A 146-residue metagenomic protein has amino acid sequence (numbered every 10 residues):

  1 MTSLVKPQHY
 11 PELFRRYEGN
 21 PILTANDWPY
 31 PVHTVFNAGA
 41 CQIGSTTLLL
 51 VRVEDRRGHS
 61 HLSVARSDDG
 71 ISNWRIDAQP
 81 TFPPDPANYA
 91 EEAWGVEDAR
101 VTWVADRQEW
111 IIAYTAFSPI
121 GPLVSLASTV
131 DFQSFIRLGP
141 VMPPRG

Functional and structural regions predicted by a protein language model:
M1-W94, W103-G146: Beta-rich carbohydrate-recognition and catalytic domains
